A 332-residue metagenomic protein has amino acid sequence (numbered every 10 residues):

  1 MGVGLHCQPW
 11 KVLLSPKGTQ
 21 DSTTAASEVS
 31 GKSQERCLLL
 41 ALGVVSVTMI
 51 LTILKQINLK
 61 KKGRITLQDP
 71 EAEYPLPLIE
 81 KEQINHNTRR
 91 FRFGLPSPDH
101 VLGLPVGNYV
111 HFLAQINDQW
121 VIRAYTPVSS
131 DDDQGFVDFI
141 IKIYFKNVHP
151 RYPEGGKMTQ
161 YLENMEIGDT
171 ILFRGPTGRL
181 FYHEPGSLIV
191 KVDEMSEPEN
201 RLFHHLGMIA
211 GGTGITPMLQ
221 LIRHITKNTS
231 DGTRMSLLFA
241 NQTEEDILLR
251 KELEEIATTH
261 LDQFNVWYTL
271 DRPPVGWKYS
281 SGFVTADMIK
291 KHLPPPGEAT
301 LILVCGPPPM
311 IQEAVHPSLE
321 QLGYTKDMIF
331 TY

Functional and structural regions predicted by a protein language model:
G2-G31, C37-T52, G63, V190 (+1 more regions): Reductase modules of NAD(P)H-dependent flavoproteins
V47-N58, D118-V121: Membrane-embedded alpha-helices of multi-pass membrane proteins, especially ion channels and transporters
G63-R174, L188, N241-T243, D271-R272: Ferredoxin-reductase
G107, G214, P307: Short, conserved phosphate/pyrophosphate- and ester-handling motifs at nucleotide-, phospho-/glycolipid
A124-G135, H183-I209, S318: Short, compositionally biased
P127, I215-T229: Histidine-anchored nucleotide/phosphate-binding helix
I167-R201, D287-K290: Helix-loop module immediately N-terminal to the HCX5R catalytic loop in PTP-like cysteine phosphatase domains
F203, K227-M235: Conserved S-adenosyl-L-methionine
